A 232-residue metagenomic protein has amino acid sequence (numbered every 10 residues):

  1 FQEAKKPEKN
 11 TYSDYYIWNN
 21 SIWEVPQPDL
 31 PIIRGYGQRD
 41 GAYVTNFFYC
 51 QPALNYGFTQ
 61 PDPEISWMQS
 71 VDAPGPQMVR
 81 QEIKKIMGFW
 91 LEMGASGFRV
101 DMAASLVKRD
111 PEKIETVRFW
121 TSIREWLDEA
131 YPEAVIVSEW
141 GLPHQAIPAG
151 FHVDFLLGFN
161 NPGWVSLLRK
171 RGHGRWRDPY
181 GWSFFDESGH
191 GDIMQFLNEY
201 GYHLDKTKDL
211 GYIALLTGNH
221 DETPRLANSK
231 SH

Functional and structural regions predicted by a protein language model:
F1-H232: Active-site and adjacent substrate-binding regions of carbohydrate-active enzymes
